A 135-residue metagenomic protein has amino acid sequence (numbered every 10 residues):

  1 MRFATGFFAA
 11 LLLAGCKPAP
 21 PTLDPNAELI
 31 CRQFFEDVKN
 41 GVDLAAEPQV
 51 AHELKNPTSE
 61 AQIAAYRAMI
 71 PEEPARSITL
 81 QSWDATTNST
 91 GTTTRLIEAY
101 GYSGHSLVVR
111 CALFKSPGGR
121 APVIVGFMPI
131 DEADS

Functional and structural regions predicted by a protein language model:
M1-F8: Sec-dependent signal peptide recognition, specifically the positively charged N-region followed immediately by
L13-G15: C-terminal motif of bacterial Sec signal peptides marking the signal peptidase cleavage site
K17-A19: Bacterial signal peptide processing site
P21-T22, D37-V38, V50, L54: Short N-terminal micro-motifs specific to bacterial/archaeal maturation and metal-cluster initiation sites
L23-K39: Short, aromatic-enriched amphipathic alpha-helices that serve as compact interaction elements
L29, L44-T92: Short solvent-exposed beta->alpha transition segments
D84-S135: Exposed beta-sheet edge and beta->alpha loop/turn motif
